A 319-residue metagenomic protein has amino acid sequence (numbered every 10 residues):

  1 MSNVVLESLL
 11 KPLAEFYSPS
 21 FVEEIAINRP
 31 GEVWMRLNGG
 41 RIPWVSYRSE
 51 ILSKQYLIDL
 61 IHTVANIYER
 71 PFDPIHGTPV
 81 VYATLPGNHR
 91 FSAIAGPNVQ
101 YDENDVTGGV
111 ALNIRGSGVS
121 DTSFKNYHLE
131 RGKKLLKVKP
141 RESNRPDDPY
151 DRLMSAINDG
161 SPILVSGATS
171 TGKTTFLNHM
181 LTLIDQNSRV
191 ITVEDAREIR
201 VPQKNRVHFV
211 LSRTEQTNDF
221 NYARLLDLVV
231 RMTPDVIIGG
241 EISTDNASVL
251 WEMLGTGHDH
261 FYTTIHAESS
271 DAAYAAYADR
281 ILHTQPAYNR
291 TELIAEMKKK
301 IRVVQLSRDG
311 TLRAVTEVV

Functional and structural regions predicted by a protein language model:
M1-E24, Y68, P74-T78: Phosphate-interacting basic helix/loop segments used at nucleotide- and nucleic-acid interfaces
L6-P19, T84-P86, P286-I294: Short aromatic-glycine motifs in intrinsically disordered, low-complexity regions
A26-I27, V33-N38, I42-Y47, R313: Amphipathic coiled-coil signal-relay and dimerization helices
W44-N158: P-loop NTP-binding catalytic core
A156, S166-T169: P-loop (Walker A) phosphate-binding loop of NTP-binding proteins
S161-S166, H179-K298, L306: Switch/coupling sub-region of P-loop NTPases
K173: Conserved lysine of the Walker
E296-V319: Conserved P-loop NTPase
